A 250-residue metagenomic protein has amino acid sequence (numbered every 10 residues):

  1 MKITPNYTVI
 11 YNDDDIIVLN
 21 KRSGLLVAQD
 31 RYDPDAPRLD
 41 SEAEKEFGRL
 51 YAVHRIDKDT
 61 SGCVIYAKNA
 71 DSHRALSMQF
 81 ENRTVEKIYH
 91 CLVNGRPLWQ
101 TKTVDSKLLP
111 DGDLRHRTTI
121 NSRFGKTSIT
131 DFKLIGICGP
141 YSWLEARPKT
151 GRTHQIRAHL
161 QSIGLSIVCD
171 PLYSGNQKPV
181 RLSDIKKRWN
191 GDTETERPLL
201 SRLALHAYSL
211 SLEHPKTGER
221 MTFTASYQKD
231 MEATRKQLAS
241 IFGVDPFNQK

Functional and structural regions predicted by a protein language model:
M1-I129, K133-W143, L160, A204 (+1 more regions): RNA pseudouridine synthases
N12, P215-T217: Short strand-coil-strand connectors
D33-A36, G139-L210, Y227, M231: Pseudouridine synthase
I129, P148, H214-P215: Short, acidic, Ser/Thr-enriched surface-loop or helix-capping motifs
T224: Conserved phosphate-binding loops in nucleotide/dinucleotide-binding enzymes
